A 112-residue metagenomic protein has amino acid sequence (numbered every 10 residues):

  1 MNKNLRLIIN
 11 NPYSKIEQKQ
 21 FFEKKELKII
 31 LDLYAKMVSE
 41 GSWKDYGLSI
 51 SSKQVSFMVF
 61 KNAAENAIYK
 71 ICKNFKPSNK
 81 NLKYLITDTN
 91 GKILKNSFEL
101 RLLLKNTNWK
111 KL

Functional and structural regions predicted by a protein language model:
N2, R6, N11, Y69-N90 (+1 more regions): Short aromatic-glycine-(Arg/Gly/Cys) micro-motifs in beta-strand/loop hairpins
N4-K53: Negatively charged, low-complexity tracts enriched in Asp/Glu with abundant Ser/Thr
E17, L33-K36, K61, K76 (+1 more regions): Homeobox/homeodomain signature
F21-F22, F57-F60, F75, F98: Phenylalanine-focused residue identity feature
W43-I71: Amphipathic, interaction-prone secondary-structure segments
Q54-S56, A67, N79, L94 (+1 more regions): Residues in flexible loops and secondary-structure boundaries
L85-L112: Ampiphathic alpha-helical segments that act as solvent-exposed interaction surfaces
